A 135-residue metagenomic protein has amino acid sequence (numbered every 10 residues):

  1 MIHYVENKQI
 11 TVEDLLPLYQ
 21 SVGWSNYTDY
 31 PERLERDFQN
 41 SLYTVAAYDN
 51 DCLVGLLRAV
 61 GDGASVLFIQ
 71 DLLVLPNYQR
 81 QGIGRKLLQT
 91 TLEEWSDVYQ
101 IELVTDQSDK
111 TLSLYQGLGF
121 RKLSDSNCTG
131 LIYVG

Functional and structural regions predicted by a protein language model:
M1-T28, S126-N127: Short amphipathic alpha-helix that is part of the acyltransferase structural core
N7, L75, D106: Residue-level recognition of the GNAT/N-acetyltransferase active site
G23-T44: Active-site rim helix/loop that mediates acceptor-substrate recognition in acyltransferases
A46, C52-G61, S65-F68, L73: Conserved beta-strand in the GNAT
Y78, G82-L87: Conserved acetyl-CoA pyrophosphate-binding loop and the N-cap/start of the following alpha-helix in GNAT-like
E94-D106: Conserved GNAT acetyl-CoA-binding A-motif
Q107-C128: Conserved active-site alpha-helix within GNAT-family acetyltransferase domains
